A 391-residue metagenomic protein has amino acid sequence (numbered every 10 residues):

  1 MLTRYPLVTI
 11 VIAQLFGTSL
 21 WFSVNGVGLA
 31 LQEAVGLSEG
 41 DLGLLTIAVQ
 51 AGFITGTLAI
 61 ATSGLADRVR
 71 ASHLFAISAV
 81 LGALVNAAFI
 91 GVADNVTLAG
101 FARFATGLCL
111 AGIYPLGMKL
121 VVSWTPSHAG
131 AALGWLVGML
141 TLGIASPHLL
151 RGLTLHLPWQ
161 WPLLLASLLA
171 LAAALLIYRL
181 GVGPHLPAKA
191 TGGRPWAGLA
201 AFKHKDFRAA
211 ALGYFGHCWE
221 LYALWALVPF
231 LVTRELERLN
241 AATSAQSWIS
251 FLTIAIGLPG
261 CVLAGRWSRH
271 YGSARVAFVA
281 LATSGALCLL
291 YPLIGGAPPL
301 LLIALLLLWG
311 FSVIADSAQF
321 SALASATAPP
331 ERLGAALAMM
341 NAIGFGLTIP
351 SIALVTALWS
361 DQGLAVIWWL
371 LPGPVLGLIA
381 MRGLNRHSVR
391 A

Functional and structural regions predicted by a protein language model:
V24-N25, F207-P259: Extracytoplasmic gate region of multi-pass secondary transporters
G56-R70, G260-S273, W359: Helix-to-loop junctions at the C-terminal end of transmembrane segments in multipass secondary transporters
T57-N95: Conserved MFS/SLC helix-loop-helix module at the cytosolic interface between two early adjacent transmembrane helices
A102-M139: Cytoplasmic helix-loop-helix junction between adjacent transmembrane helices in 12-TM secondary transporters
S127, W135-G181: Helix-loop-helix hairpin linking two adjacent transmembrane segments in secondary transporters
V182-L212: Juxtamembrane intracellular "pre-TM" segments in multi-pass secondary transporters
G272-F320: C-terminal transmembrane helical hairpin of 12-TM major facilitator-type secondary transporters
T327-Q362: A late C-terminal transmembrane helix in Major Facilitator Superfamily
